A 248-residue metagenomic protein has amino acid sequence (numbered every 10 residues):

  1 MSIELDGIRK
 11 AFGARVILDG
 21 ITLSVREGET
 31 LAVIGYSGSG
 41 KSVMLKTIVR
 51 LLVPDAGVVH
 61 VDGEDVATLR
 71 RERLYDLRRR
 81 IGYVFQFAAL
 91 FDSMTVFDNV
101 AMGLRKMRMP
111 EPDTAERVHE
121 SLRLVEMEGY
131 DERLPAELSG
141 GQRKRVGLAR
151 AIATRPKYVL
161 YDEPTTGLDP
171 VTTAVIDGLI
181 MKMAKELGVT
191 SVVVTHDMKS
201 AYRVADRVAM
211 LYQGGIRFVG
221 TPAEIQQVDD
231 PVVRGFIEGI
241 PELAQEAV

Functional and structural regions predicted by a protein language model:
V49: Helix-to-loop junction immediately C-terminal to a conserved catalytic motif
E64-D65, R105, P112-Y130: Conserved ABC ATPase "signature" region
L134-L138, Q142: Conserved ABC ATPase signature
R155: Conserved catalytic motifs of ABC-family nucleotide-binding domains
V159-D162: Catalytic Walker B motif of ABC-type/P-loop ATPase nucleotide-binding domains
